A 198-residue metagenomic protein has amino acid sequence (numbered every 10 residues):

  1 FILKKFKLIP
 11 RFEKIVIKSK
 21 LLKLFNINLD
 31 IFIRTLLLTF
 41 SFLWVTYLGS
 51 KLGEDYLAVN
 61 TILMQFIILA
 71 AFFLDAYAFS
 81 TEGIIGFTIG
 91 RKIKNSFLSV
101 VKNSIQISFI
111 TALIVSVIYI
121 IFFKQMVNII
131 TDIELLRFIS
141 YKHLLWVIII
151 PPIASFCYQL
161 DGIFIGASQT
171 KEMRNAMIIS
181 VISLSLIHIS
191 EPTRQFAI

Functional and structural regions predicted by a protein language model:
F1, D75-A78, V147-G166, E172-L184 (+1 more regions): Short runs within selected transmembrane alpha-helices of multi-pass transporters and secretion channels
F1-L29, I85-I150, I187-Q195: Short alpha-helical transmembrane segments in multi-pass integral membrane proteins
R11, L36-L69, F87-T88, Q125-E134: Helix-terminus/linker motif at the lipid-water interface of multi-pass membrane proteins
V16-W44, L69, F73, Y77 (+3 more regions): Hydrophobic faces of transmembrane alpha-helices in multi-pass small-molecule transporters and flippases across diverse
V45, G49, I118, I153 (+1 more regions): Alpha-helical membrane-inserting segments
V59-I121, S155-S168, E172: Small-residue-rich hydrophobic transmembrane alpha-helices
I198: Cytosolic catalytic cores of cyclic-nucleotide second-messenger enzymes
